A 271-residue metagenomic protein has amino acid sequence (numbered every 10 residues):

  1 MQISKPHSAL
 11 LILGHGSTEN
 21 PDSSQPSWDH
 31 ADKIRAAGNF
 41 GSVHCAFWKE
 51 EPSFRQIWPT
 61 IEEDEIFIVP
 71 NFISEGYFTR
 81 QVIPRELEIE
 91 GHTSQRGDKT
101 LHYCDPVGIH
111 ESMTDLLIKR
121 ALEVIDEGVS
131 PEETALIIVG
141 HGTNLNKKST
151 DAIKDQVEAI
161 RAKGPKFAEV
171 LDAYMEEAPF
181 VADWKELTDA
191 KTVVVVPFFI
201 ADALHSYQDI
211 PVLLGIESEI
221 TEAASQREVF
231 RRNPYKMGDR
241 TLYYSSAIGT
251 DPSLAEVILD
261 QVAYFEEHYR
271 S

Functional and structural regions predicted by a protein language model:
M1-S271: Active-site-proximal alpha-helix that buttresses catalytic centers in soluble enzyme cores
